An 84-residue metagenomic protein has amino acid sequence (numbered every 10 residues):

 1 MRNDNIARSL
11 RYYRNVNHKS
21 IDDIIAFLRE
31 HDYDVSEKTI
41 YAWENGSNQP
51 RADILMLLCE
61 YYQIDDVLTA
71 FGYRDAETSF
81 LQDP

Functional and structural regions predicted by a protein language model:
M1-H18, F27: A short, Lys/Arg-rich alpha-helix, primarily the initiator
L10, I21, E37, A52-L55: Helix-turn-helix DNA-binding elements, focusing on the entry/boundary residues of the two helices that contact DNA
L10, I24-I25, I40-W43: Conserved hydrophobic/aromatic packing and binding residues within compact polymer-binding modules
F27-E30, Q63: A short, basic/aromatic helix-end/turn motif that makes direct DNA contacts
R29-P50: Recognition helix of helix-turn-helix/homeodomain-like DNA-binding domains that insert into the DNA major groove
Q49-T69: DNA major-groove recognition helix of helix-turn-helix/homeodomain DNA-binding modules
E60, L68-P84: Short, charged recognition helix plus adjacent turn of helix-turn-helix-like nucleic-acid-binding domains
